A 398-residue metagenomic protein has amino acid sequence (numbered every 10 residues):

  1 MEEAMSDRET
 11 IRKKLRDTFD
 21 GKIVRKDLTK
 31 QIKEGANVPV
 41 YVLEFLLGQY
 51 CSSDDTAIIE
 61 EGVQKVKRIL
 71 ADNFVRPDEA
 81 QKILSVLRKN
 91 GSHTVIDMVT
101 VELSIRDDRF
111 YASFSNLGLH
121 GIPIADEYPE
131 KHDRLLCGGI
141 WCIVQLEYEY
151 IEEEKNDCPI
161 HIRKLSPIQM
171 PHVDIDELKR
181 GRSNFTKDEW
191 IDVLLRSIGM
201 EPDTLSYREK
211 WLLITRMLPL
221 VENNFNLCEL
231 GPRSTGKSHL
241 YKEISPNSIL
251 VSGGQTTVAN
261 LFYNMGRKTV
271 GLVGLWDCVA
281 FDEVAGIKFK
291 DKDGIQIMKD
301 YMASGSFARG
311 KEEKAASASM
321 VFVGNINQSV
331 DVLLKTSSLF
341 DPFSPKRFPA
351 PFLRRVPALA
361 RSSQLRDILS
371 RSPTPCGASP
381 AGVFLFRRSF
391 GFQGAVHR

Functional and structural regions predicted by a protein language model:
E2-S197: Extended, charged/polar low-complexity intrinsically disordered regions
M170-N247: P-loop NTPase catalytic core of nucleic-acid-dependent motor ATPases
L250-N264: Short beta-strand-centered segment that lines the nucleotide-binding/catalytic pocket of NTP-utilizing
M265-E312: Conserved nucleotide-sensing/catalytic segment adjacent to the nucleotide-binding pocket in NTP-handling enzymes
R267-T269, A303-A318, V332, D341-R347: Conserved Walker
A280-D282, A315-K335: Structural recognition of the conserved hydrophobic beta-strand(s) that form the central parallel beta-sheet of P-loop
L333-R366: A short helix-turn-beta junction within AAA+ P-loop NTPase domains corresponding to the substrate/partner-engaging
D367-R398: Basic, amphipathic alpha-helical bundle interface domains used for macromolecular binding and assembly
